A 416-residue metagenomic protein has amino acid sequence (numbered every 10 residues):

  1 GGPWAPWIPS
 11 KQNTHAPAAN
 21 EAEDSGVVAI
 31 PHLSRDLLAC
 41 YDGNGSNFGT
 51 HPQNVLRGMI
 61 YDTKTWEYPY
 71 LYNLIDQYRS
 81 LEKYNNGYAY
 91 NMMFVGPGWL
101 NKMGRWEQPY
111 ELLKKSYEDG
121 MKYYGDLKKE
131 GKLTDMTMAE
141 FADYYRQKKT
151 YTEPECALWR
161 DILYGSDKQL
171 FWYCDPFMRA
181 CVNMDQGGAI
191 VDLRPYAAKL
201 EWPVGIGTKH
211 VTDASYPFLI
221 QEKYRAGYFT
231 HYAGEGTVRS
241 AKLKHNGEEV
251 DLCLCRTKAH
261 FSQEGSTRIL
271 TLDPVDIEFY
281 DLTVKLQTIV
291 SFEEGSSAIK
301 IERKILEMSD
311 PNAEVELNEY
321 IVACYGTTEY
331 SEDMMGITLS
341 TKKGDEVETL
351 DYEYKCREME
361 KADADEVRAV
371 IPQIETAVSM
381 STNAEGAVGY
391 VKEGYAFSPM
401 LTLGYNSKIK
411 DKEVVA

Functional and structural regions predicted by a protein language model:
G1-E82: Active-site-adjacent pocket scaffolds in enzyme catalytic domains
G1-R35, A89-L100, E107-P109, E130-C156: Aromatic- and carboxylate-enriched substrate-binding clefts and catalytic-loop regions of carbohydrate-active enzymes
D62-Q77, G87-F94, L272-D276, V322 (+1 more regions): Beta-strand-rich recognition/accessory modules
K64-R79, R105-D126: Well-ordered, non-membrane alpha-helical segments in soluble/globular domains
Y145-V182: Surface beta-strand/loop "capping" patches
F177-M184, L282-E294, E348-L350, R368-Y390: Broad, structure-driven detector of short, well-ordered beta-strand segments within folded domains
R179-E278: Acidic-aromatic substrate-binding/catalytic surfaces of carbohydrate-active enzymes
D192-Y196, V275, L282-L286, E294-G344: Acidic (Asp/Glu-rich), glycine- and aromatic
